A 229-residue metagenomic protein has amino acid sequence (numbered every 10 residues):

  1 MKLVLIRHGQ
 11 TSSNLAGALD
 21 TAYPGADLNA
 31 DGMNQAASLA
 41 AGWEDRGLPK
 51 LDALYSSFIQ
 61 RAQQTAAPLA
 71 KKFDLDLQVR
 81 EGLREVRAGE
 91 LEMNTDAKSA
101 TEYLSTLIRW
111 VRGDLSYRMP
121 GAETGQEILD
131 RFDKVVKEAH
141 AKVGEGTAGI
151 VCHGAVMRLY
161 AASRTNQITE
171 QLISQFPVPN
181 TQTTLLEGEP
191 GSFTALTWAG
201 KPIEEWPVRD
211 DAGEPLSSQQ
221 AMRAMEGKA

Functional and structural regions predicted by a protein language model:
K2, R7-V79: Active-site-proximal alpha-helix that buttresses catalytic centers in soluble enzyme cores
L3, G144-C152: Generic beta-sheet signal
G9, G154, K201: Active-site metal-binding loops of divalent metal-dependent hydrolases
R46-K50, A139-G146: Glycine-rich phosphate-binding loop signature in dinucleotide/nucleotide-binding domains
S56-S57, D130, V151-C152: Short beta-strand scaffold positions
V86-K98, A141-G146, A162-A229: Acidic, low-complexity terminal tails and accessory targeting/binding regions of phosphate-metabolizing enzymes
T106-E127, Q220-M225: Short glycine/proline- and acidic residue-enriched helix-loop micro-motifs that form flexible lids or anion-recognition
G154-R158, E189: GST superfamily/GST-like fold recognition
